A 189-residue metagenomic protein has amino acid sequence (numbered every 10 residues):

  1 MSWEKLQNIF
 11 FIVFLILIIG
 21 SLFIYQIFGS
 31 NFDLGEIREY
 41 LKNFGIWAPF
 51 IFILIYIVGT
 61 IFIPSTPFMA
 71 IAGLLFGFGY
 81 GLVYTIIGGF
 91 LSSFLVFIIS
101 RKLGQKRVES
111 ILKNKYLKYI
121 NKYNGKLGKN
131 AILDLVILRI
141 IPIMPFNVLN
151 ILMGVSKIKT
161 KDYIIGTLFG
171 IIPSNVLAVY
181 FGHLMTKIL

Functional and structural regions predicted by a protein language model:
M1-F11, I19-I51, F90-V148, V155-T160 (+1 more regions): Membrane-interfacial helix-loop-helix
L6, T167-L189: C-terminal membrane module of polytopic membrane proteins
F52-Y80, I143-L149, I171-L177: Transmembrane helix boundary and interhelical junction motifs in multipass membrane proteins
I53-I57, L82, I86-F90, V136-I140 (+3 more regions): Residue-level signature of the transmembrane alpha-helical core of multi-pass small-molecule transporters
M69-A70, F97, K106, I151 (+3 more regions): Transmembrane alpha-helix boundary and packing residues in multipass membrane permease domains and related
M69-S93, G154-I165: Interfacial segments of multi-pass membrane proteins
